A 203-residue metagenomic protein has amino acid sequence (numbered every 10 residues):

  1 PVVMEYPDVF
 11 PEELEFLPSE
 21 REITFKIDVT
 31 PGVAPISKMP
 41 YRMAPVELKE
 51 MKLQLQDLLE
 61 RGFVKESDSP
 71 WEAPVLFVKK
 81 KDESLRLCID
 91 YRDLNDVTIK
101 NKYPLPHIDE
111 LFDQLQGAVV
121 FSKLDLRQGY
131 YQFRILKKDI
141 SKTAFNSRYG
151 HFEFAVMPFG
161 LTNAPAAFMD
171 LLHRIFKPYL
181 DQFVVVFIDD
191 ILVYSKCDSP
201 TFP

Functional and structural regions predicted by a protein language model:
P1-P203: Retroelement reverse transcriptase polymerase core
